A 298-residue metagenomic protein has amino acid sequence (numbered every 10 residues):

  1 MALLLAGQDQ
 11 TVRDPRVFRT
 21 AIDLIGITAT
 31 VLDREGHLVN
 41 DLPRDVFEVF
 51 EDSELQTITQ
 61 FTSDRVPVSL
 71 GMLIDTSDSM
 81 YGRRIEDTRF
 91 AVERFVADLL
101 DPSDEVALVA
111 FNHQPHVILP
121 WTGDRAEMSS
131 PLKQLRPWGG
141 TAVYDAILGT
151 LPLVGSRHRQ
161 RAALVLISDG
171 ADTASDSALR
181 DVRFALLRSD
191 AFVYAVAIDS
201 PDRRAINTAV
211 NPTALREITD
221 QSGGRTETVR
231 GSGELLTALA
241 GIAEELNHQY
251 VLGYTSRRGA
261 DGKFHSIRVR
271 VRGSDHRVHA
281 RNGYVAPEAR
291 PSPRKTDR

Functional and structural regions predicted by a protein language model:
M1-L5: Sec-dependent N-terminal signal peptides
A6-R298: Scaffold/interface architecture of coatomer-like assemblies
